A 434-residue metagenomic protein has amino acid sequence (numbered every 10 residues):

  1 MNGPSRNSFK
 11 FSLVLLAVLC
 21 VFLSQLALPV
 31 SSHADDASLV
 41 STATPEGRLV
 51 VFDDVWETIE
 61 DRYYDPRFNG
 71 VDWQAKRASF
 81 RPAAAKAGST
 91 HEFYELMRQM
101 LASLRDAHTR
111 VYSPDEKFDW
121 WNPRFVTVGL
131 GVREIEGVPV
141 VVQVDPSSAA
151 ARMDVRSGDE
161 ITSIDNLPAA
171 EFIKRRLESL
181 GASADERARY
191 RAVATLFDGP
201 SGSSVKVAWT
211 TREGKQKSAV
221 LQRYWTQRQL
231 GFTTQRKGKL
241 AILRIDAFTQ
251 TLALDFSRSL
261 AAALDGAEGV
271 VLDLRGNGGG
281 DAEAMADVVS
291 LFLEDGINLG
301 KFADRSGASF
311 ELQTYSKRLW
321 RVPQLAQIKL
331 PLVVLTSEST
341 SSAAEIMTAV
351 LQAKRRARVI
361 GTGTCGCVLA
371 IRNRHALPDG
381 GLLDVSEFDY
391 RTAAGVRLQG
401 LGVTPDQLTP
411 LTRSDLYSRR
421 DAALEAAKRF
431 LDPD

Functional and structural regions predicted by a protein language model:
L13-Q25: Bacterial N-terminal signal peptides
A43-F68: Mature N-terminal segment immediately following signal peptide/propeptide cleavage in secreted/periplasmic
V55, M100, L130, A150 (+9 more regions): Terminal peptide-recognition signature
R67-V140, R189-A194, P200-T234, A303: Extended, small/polar residue-biased N-terminal targeting/export presequences and adjacent propeptide/linker tracts
K86, E92, S157-K206, S257-R258 (+3 more regions): PDZ domains, with a preference for the canonical peptide-binding region formed by the helix
W121-E171, Q250, F388-D389: PDZ/PDZ-like domain segments forming the peptide/carboxylate-binding groove, activating on the N-terminal beta-strands
A150-S183, V271-R275, L351, V359-I360 (+2 more regions): Conserved PDZ fold ligand-binding element
L196-P378, L416, F430-D432: Cleft-lining beta-strand/loop regions that shape enzyme active-site pockets
